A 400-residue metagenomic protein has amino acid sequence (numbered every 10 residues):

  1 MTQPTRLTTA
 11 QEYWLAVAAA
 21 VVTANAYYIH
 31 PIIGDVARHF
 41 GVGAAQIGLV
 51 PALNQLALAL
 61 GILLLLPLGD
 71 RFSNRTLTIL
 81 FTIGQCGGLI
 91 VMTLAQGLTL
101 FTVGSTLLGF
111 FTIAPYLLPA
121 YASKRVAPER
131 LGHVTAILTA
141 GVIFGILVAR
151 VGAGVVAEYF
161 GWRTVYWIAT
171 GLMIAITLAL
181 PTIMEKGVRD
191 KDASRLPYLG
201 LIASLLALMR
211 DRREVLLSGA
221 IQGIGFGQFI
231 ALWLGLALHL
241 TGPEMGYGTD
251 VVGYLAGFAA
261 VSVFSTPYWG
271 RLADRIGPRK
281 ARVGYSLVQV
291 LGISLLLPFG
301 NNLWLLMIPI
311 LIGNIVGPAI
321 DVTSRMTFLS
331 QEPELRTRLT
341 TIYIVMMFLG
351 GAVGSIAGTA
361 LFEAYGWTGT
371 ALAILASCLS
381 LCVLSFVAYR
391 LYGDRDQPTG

Functional and structural regions predicted by a protein language model:
T2-R6, E185-G219: Juxtamembrane intracellular "pre-TM" segments in multi-pass secondary transporters
L60-L98: Conserved MFS/SLC helix-loop-helix module at the cytosolic interface between two early adjacent transmembrane helices
I62-S73, F264-P278, F362: Helix-to-loop junctions at the C-terminal end of transmembrane segments in multipass secondary transporters
L77-I90, K280-L295, L375: Structural signature of the two symmetry-related core transmembrane helices
G104-G141: Cytoplasmic helix-loop-helix junction between adjacent transmembrane helices in 12-TM secondary transporters
A114-V126, A319-E332: Intracellular juxtamembrane helix-capping segments at the cytosolic ends of symmetry-related transmembrane helices
I137-T182: Helix-loop-helix hairpin linking two adjacent transmembrane segments in secondary transporters
R279-S324: C-terminal transmembrane helical hairpin of 12-TM major facilitator-type secondary transporters
